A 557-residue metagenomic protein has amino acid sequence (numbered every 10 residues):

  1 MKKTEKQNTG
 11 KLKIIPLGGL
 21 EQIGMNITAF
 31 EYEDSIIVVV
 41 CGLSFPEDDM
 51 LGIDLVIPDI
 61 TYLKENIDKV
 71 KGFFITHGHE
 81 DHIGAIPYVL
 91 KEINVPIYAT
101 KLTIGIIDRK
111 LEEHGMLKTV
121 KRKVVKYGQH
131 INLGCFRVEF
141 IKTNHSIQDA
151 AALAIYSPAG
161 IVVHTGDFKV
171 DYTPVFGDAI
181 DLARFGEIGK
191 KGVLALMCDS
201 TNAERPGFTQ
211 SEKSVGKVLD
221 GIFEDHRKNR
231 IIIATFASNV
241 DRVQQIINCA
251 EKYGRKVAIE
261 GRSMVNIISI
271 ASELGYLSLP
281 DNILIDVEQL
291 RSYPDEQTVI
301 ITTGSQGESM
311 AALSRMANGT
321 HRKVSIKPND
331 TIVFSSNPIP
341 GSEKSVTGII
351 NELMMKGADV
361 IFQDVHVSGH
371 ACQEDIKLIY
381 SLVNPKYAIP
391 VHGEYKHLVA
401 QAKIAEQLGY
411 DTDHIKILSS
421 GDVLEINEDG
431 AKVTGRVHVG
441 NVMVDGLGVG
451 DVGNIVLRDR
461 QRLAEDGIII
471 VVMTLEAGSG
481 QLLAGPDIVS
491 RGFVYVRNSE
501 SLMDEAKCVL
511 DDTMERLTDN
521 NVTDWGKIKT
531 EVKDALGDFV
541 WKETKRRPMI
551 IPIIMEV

Functional and structural regions predicted by a protein language model:
K2-F74, H79-S292, A311-S325, K344-T347: His/Asp/Glu-rich metal-coordinating catalytic cores of metallo-dependent phosphodiesterases/hydrolases acting on
I14-P16, R122-V124, A195-M197, I332 (+3 more regions): Conserved beta-strand scaffold positions in the cores of enzyme catalytic domains, especially in NTP/NDP-utilizing
I15, E31, E139, I301-T302 (+3 more regions): Residues in well-ordered beta-strands of folded domains
L20, S44-D48, G52, K69-V70 (+5 more regions): A glycine- and charged-residue-rich anion-binding loop/surface
P96, I389, I551: Short glycine-rich phosphate-binding loop at a beta-alpha junction
L111, A405, V540: Conserved hydrophobic residues forming the short capping helix/wall of the S-adenosyl-L-methionine
R205-S335, I339-N521, K529: Hard-cation-handling environments
N521-V557: C-terminal tails and terminal domains of large nucleic-acid-associated and other macromolecular-machine proteins
